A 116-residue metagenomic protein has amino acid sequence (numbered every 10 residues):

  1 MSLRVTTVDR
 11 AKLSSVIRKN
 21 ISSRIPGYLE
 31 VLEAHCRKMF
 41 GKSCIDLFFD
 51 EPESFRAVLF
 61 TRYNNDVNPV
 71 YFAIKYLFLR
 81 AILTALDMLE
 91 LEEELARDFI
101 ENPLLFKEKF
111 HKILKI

Functional and structural regions predicted by a protein language model:
M1-G41: Short terminal alpha-helical segments
R4-T6, P69, E101-P103: A general, composition-driven signal for non-globular sequence regions
N20, N64-N68, N102: Detector for Asparagine
P26-L77: Amphipathic alpha-helical interaction modules
L77-I116: Amphipathic alpha-helical binding modules
